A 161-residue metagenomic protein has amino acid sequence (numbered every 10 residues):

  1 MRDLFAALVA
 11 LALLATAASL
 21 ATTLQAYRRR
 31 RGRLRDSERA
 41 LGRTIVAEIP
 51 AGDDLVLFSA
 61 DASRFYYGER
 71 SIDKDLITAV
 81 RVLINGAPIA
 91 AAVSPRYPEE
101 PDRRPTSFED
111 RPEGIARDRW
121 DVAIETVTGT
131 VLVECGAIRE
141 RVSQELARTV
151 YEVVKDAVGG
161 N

Functional and structural regions predicted by a protein language model:
R2-R64: Anionic N-terminal interaction surfaces
D3, D36, D53-D54, D61 (+5 more regions): Acidic-enriched, low-complexity/disordered segments with a strong bias for Aspartate over Glutamate
Y27, Y66-Y67, Y97, Y151: Sequence-level detector for tyrosine residue identity
A47-I49, I72, V131-C135: Generic detection of short hydrophobic beta-strand segments and adjacent strand-loop junctions
D53, E69, V127-T130: Glycine-centered tight beta-turn/hairpin loop motif at sheet-sheet or coil-to-beta transitions
L57-G86: Extracytoplasmic/periplasmic/luminal assembly and interaction segments in envelope/secretory/respiratory proteins
V80-N161: Acidic, Ser/Thr- and proline-rich intrinsically disordered linker/docking segments of eukaryotic scaffolds
